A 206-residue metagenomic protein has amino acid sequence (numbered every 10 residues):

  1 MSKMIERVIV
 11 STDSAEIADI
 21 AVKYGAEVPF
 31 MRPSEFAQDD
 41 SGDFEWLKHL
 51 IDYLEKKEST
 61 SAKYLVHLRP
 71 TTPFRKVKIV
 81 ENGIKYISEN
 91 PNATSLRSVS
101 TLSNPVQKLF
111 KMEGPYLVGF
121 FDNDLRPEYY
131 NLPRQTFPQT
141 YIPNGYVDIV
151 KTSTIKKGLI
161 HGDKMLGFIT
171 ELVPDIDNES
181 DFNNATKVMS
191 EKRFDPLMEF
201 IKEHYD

Functional and structural regions predicted by a protein language model:
M1-I5: Short, acidic, metal-binding catalytic loop of nucleotide-sugar glycosyltransferases
E6-V8, K164: Residues at the starts of beta-strands that form the adenosine-phosphate
V8-V10, S95: Hydrophobic/aromatic residues located in beta-strands of well-ordered beta-sheets within soluble catalytic
I9, A15-V66, R75-K85: Short phosphate-binding loop-to-helix
V10-T12, I149, I176: Short beta-strand scaffold positions
E45, P73-T170: Conserved core of the sugar-phosphate nucleotidyltransferase
G167-I169, V173-D206: Hydrophobic helical membrane-anchoring modules
